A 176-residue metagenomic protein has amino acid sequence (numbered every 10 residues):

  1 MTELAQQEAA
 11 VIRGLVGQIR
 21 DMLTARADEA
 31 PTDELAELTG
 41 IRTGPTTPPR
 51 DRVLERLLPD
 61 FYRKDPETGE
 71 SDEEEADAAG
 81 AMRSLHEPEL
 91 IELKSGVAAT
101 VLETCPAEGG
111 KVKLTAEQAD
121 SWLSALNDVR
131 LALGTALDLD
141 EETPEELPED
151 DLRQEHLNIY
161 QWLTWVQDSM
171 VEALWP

Functional and structural regions predicted by a protein language model:
M1-E92, G96, T100-T104, G110 (+3 more regions): Charged, alpha-helix-forming regions
K111-A116: Surface-exposed ligand/attachment interfaces on beta-rich extracellular proteins
